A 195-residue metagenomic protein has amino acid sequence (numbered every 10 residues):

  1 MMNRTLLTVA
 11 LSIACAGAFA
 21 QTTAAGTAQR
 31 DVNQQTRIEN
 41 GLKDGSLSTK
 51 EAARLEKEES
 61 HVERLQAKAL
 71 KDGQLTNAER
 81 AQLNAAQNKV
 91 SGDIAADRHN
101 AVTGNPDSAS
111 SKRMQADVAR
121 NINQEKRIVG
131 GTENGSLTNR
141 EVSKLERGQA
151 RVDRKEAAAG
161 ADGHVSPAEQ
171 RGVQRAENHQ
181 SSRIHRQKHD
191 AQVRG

Functional and structural regions predicted by a protein language model:
M1-Q21: Gram-negative bacterial Sec-dependent N-terminal signal peptides
T22-A25, K43-A53, K57-S60, R64-A85 (+6 more regions): Surface-exposed, polar/charged faces of alpha-helical domains in mature secreted/periplasmic/lumenal proteins
T22-G41: Short N-terminal segments immediately surrounding and downstream of signal-peptide cleavage
Q34, V90, Q124-E125, E177: Intrinsically disordered, low-complexity repeat/linker tracts enriched for polar/charged residues
R37, R127, R151: Solvent-exposed, charged/polar functional surfaces in cytosolic regulatory/catalytic domains
